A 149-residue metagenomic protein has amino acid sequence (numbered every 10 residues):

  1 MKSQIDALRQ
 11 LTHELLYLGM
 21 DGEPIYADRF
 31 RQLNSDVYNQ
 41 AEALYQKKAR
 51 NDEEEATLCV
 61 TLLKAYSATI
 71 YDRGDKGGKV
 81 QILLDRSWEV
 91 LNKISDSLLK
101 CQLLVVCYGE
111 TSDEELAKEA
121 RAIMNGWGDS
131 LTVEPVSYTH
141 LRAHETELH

Functional and structural regions predicted by a protein language model:
S3-D6, D28, Q32, E53-T57 (+4 more regions): Residues within HEAT/ARM-like alpha-solenoid scaffolds
S3-G22, N51-T69, L98-G109: Amphipathic alpha-helical repeat scaffolds of TPR domains
G19-L33, Y66-V80, T111-K118: Short coil/turn connectors between adjacent alpha-helices in alpha-solenoid helical repeat scaffolds
E42-L44, D75-L91, L116-W127: Alpha-helical repeat scaffolds
A43-E53, E89-S97: Flexible helix-coil transition and linker loops at the boundaries of alpha-helical arrays
R86-A120: A mid-sequence interfacial segment
S95-K100, G126-S137: Boundary/linker segments of alpha-helical solenoid repeat arrays
T139-L148: Conserved small/polar residues in nucleotide/adenosyl-binding loops
